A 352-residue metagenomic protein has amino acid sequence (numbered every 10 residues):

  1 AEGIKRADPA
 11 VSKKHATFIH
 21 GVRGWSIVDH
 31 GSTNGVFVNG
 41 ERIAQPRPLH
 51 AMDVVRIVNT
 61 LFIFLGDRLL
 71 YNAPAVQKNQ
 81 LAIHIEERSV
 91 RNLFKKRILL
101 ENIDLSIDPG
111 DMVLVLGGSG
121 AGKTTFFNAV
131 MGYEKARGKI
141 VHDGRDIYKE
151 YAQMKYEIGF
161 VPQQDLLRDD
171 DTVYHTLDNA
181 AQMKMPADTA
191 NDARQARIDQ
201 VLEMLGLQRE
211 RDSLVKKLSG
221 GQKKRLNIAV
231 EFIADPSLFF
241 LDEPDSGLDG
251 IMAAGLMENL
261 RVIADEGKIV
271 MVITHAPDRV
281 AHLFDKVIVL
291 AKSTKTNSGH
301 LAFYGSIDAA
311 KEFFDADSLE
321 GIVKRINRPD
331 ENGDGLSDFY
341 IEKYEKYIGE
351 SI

Functional and structural regions predicted by a protein language model:
W25, T33-N34, N39, A44 (+9 more regions): Topological signature of polytopic alpha-helical transporters
V38, G138-D146, M154: Conserved ABC transporter NBD signature motif
L116-G118: The feature captures the beta-strand-to-loop junction immediately N-terminal to the Walker
M131: Helix-to-loop junction immediately C-terminal to a conserved catalytic motif
D169-P186: Q-loop/switch helix immediately C-terminal to the Walker
A193-E210: Conserved ABC ATPase "signature" region
E231-F232: ABC ATPase C-loop
F239-E243: Catalytic Walker B motif of ABC-type/P-loop ATPase nucleotide-binding domains
